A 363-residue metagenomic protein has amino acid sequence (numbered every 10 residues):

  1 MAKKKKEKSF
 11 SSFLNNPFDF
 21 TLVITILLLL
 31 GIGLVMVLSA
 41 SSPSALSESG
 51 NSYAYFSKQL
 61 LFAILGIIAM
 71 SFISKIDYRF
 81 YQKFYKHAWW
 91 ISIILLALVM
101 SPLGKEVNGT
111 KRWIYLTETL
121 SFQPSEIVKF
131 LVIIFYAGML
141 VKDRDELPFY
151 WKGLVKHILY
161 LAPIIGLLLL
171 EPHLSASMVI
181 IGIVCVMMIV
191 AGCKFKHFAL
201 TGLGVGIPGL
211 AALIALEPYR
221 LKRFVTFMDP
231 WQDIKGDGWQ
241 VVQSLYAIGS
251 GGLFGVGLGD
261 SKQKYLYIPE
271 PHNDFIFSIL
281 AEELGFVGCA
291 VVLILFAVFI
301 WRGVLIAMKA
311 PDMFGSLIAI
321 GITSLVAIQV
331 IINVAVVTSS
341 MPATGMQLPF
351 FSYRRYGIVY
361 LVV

Functional and structural regions predicted by a protein language model:
A2-F10, I331-V363: A juxtamembrane structural motif centered on a specific transmembrane helix
F10-I26: N-terminal membrane topogenic signal
I24-G31, V35, S39, E48-Q240 (+2 more regions): Hydrophobic alpha-helical transmembrane segments of multi-pass inner membrane proteins, especially in bacterial systems
S39-S42, S261, S352: Short linear Ser/Thr-Pro motifs
E118-V128, L170-P172, G252-G257, M346-I358: Glycine/serine-rich anion-binding loops at beta->alpha junctions that coordinate negatively charged ligand groups
H173-M178, V256-S261, P271-N273, F286 (+3 more regions): Transmembrane helix boundary and interhelical junction motifs in multipass membrane proteins
T226, P230-N273, F277, V287-G288: TM-adjacent membrane-interface loops and short helices in multi-pass inner/ER membrane proteins
